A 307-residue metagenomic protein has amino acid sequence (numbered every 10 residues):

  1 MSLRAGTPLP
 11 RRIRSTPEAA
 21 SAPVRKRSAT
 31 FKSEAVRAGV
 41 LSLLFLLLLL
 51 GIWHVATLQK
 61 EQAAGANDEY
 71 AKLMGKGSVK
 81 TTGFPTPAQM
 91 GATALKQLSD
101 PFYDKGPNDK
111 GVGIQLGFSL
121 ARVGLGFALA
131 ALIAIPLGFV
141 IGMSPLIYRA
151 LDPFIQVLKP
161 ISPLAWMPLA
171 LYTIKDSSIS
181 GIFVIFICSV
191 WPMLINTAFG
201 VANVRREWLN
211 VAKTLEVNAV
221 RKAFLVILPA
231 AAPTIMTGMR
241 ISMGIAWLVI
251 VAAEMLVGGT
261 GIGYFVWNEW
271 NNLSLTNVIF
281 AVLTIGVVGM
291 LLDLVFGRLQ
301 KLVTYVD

Functional and structural regions predicted by a protein language model:
M1-L47, L294-D307: Transmembrane alpha-helical segments of polytopic membrane transport and secretion proteins
R27-S28, K60-A128: Periplasmic/extracellular loop-to-transmembrane helix junction in inner-membrane transport proteins
I114, F118-R122, Y172-L194, A231 (+1 more regions): Loop-to-helix entry region at the N-terminal start of transmembrane alpha-helices in multi-pass membrane transporters
L125-I155: Transmembrane-helix boundary motif in ABC transporter permease subunits
G142, D152-P192, A198-G200: Generic hydrophobic transmembrane alpha-helix motif, especially the helices
F183, I187, V220-A253, F280 (+2 more regions): Transmembrane alpha-helices
P192-I241, I262, V266: Short cytoplasmic-facing helical segments at TM-TM junctions of multi-pass membrane proteins
A202, F280-D307: C-terminal transmembrane helix and the adjacent membrane-cytosol boundary/short C-terminal tail of inner/organellar
